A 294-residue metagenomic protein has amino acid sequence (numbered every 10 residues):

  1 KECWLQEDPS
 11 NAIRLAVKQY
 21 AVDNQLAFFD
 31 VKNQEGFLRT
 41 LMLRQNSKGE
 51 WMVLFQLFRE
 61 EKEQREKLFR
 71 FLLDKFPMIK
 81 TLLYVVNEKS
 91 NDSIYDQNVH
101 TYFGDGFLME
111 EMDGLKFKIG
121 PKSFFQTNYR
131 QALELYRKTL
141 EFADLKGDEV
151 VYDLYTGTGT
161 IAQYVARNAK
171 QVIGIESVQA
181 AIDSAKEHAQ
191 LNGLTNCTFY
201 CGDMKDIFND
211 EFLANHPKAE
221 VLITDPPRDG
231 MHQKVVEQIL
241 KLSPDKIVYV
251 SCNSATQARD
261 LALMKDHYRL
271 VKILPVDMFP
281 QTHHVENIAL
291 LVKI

Functional and structural regions predicted by a protein language model:
K1-D30: Extended interfacial segments that mediate partner engagement and assembly in macromolecular machines
K1-E2, F55, G120-F124: Glycine- and acidic
Q6-S10, R14, R65, A132 (+1 more regions): Short, charged, low-complexity patches
R14, F37-T40, T158: Feature of Fe-S/electron-transfer and energy-metabolism proteins that preferentially highlights extended coupling
R14, K18, V22, F69-L73 (+1 more regions): Generic solvent-exposed, charged/amphipathic alpha-helical segments that serve as macromolecular interface scaffolds
A16, Y20, T40, K186-A189: Peripheral terminal and linker regions in Fe-S/redox and tRNA-modifying enzymes
A27-F103: N-terminal auxiliary segments of SAM/dcSAM-dependent transferases
R70-I294: Rossmann-like S-adenosyl-L-methionine
